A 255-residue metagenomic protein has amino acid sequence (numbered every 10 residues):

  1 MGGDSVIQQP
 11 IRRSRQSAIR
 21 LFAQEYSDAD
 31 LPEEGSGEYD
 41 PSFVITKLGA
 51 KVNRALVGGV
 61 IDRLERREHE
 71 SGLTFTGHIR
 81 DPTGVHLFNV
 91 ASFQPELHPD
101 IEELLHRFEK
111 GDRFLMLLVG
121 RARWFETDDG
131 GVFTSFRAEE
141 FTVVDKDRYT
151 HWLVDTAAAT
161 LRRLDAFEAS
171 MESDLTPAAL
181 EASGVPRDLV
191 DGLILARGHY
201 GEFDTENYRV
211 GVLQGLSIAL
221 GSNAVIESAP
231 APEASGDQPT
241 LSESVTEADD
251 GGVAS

Functional and structural regions predicted by a protein language model:
M1-K51, G211-L220, Q238, S242-T246 (+1 more regions): OB/S1-fold single-stranded nucleic-acid-binding modules and their adjacent gly/ser/pro-rich low-complexity linkers
P41, Q94-L105: Short acidic (Asp/Glu) patches
V52-S71: Structural detector for short beta-strands of small beta-barrel domains
G58-V60, H78-R80, V119-R121: Residue-level recognition of well-ordered beta-strand positions that form the cores of beta-sheet-rich folds across
L64-H69, R121-T127: Short beta-strand micro-motifs enriched in acidic
R66-H98, F136-D147: OB-fold (S1/OB) nucleic-acid-binding surfaces
D100-R121, T127-E243, G252-S255: Extended, charge-rich, solvent-exposed interface segments
